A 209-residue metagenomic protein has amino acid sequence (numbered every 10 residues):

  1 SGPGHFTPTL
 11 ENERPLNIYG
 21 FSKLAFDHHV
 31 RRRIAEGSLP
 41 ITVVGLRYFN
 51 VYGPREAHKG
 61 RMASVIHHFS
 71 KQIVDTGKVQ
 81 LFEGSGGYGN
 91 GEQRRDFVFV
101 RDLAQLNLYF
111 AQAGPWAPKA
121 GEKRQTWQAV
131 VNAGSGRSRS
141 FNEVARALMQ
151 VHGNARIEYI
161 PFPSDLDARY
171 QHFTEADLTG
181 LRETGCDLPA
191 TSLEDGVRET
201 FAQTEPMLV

Functional and structural regions predicted by a protein language model:
S1-I18: Conserved Rossmann-fold NAD(P)-dependent oxidoreductase catalytic core, especially the SDR/UDP-sugar
G4, I18, H28-Y109, A147-M149: NAD(P)-dependent short-chain dehydrogenase/reductase
G4-T7, V51, P161, L178: Hydrophobic alpha-helical segments with strong N-terminal bias
P8-E11, L46-N50, R124-Q125, A155-Y159: A short alpha-helix capping/helix-coil boundary motif
E11, G53-E56, C186: A broad detector of the eukaryotic-type serine/threonine protein kinase catalytic domain
S22: Active-site helix of classical SDR
V74-V209: C-terminal substrate-binding subdomain of Rossmann-fold SDR/epimerase-dehydratase oxidoreductases
